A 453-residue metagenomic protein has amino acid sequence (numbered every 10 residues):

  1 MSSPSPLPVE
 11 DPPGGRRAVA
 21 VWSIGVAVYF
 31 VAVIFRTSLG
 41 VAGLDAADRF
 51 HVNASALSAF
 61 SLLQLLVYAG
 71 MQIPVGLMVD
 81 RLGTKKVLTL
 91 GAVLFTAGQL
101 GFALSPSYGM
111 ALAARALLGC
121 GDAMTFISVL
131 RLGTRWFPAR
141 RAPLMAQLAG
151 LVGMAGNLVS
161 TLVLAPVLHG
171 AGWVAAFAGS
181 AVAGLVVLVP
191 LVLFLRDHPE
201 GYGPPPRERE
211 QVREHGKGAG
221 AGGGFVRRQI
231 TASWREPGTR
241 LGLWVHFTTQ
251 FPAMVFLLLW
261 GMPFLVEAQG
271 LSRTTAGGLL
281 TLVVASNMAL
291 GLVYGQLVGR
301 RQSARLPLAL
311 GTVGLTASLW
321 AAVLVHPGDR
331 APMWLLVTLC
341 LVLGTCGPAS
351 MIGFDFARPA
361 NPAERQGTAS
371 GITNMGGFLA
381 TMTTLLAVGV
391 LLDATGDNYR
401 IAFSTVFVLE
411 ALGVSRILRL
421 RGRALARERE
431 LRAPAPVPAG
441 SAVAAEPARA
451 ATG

Functional and structural regions predicted by a protein language model:
P6-G15, H198-L243, P434-G440, A444-R449: Juxtamembrane intracellular "pre-TM" segments in multi-pass secondary transporters
L39-G40, E236-G291, T384-L385, G389: Extracytoplasmic gate region of multi-pass secondary transporters
H51, G83, L104-M110, G121 (+3 more regions): Helix-breaking motifs and short loop linkers at transmembrane-helix boundaries and internal kinks in secondary membrane
G70-G109: Conserved MFS/SLC helix-loop-helix module at the cytosolic interface between two early adjacent transmembrane helices
M71-G83, L290-A304: Helix-to-loop junctions at the C-terminal end of transmembrane segments in multipass secondary transporters
R81-G91, G299-G314: Cytoplasmic membrane-interface "Motif A"-like loop-to-helix N-cap segments of 12-TM Major Facilitator Superfamily
A114-G153: Cytoplasmic helix-loop-helix junction between adjacent transmembrane helices in 12-TM secondary transporters
L148-Y202: Helix-loop-helix hairpin linking two adjacent transmembrane segments in secondary transporters
